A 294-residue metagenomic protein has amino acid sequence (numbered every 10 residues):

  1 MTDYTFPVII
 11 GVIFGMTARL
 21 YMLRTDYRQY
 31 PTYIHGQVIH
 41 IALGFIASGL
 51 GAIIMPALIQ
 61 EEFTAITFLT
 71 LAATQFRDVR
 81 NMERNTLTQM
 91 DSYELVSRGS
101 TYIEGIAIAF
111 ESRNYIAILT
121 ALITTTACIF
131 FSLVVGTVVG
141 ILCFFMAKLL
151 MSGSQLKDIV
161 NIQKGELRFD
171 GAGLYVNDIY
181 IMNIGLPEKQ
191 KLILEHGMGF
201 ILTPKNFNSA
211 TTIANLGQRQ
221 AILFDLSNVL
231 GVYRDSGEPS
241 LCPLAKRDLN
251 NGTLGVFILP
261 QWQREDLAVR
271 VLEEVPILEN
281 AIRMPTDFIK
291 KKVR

Functional and structural regions predicted by a protein language model:
M1-E61: Membrane-anchoring hydrophobic segments
D3-V12, L58-F76, G136-I141: Alpha-helical transmembrane segments
M16-Y21, L69-N81, G140-M151: Alpha-helical transmembrane segments and their membrane-interface exit regions
V38-L43, G105-I118: Select subsegments of transmembrane alpha-helices in polytopic membrane proteins, especially boundary-proximal
E62, I66, A117-T137: Alpha-helical transmembrane segments and their membrane-interface junctions in multi-pass membrane proteins
M82-L95, G153-G165: A cytosolic-side transmembrane-helix exit/cap motif
D91-A109: Short membrane-interface loop/juxtamembrane segments of multi-pass integral membrane proteins
V138-R270, L278-I282, F288-R294: Long, charge-rich C-terminal accessory regions
